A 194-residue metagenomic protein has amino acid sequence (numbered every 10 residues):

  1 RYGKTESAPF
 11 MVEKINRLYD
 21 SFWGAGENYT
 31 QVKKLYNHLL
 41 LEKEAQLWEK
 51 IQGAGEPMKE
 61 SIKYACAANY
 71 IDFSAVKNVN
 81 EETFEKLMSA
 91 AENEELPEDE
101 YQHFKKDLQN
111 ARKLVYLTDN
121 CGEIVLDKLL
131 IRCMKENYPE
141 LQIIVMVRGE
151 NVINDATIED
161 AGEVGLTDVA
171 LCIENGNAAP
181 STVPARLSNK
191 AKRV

Functional and structural regions predicted by a protein language model:
R1-A111: Electropositive, gly/pro-rich neighborhoods at or near active sites that engage anionic ligands
E27, D72, D119, E123 (+2 more regions): Acidic side chains
A54, V76, N80, R132-M134 (+2 more regions): Generic alpha-helical propensity signal that fires on short helical segments and nearby coil/disordered stretches
E94-V147: N-terminal active-site beta-alpha-beta segment that forms phosphate/nucleotide-binding and substrate-recognition loops
A111, T167-V169, A191: Short, well-ordered alpha-helix to beta-strand connector turns
L126-G176, S181-P184: Redox- and metal-dependent alpha/beta enzyme cores, enriched for Fe-S-associated oxidoreductases and cofactor-handling
P180-V194: Glycine-rich phosphate-binding loop
